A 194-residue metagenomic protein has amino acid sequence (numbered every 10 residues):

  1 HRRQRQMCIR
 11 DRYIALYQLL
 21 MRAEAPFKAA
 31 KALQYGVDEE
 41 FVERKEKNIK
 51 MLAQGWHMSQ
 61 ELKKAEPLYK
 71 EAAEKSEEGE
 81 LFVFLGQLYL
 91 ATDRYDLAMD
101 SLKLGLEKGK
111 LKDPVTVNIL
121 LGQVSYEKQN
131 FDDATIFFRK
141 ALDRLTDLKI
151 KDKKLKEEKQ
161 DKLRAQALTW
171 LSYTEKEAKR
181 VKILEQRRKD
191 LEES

Functional and structural regions predicted by a protein language model:
H1-I9: Single conserved hydrophobic/aromatic residue that forms the stacking wall/gate of nucleotide- or nucleobase-binding
R10-A15, E43-K50, S76-F84, K112-N118 (+1 more regions): Generic helix N-cap/helix-start motif at coil->alpha-helix transitions
I150-S194: Terminal, low-structured helical/coil segments at or just beyond the last alpha-helical repeat
